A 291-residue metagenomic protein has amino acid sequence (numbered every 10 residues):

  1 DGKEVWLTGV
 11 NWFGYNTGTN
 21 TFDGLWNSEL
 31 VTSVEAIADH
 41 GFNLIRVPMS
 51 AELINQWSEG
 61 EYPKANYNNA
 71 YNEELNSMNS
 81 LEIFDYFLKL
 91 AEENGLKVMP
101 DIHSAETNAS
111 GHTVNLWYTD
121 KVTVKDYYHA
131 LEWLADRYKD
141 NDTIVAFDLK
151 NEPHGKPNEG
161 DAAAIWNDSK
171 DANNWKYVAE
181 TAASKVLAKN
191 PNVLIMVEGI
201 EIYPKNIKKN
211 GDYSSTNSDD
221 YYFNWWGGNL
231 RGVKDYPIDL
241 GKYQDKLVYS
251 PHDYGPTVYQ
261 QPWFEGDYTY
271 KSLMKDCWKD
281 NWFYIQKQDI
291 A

Functional and structural regions predicted by a protein language model:
D1-R46, W57-A70, E74: N-terminal carbohydrate-binding accessory modules
V5-W12, N43-M49, L53, K97-S104 (+4 more regions): Structural recognition of the beta-strand scaffold that forms the well-ordered cores of secreted hydrolase catalytic
G14-N16, A51-N55, E106-N108, P153 (+2 more regions): Feature marks short, surface-exposed loop/turn motifs that line or immediately flank catalytic pockets and channel
W26, Y118, K125-A146, K150-A291: Extracellular glycoside hydrolase catalytic/binding regions
A36-I37, A91, L134, I285: Generic structural signal for hydrophobic
M49-W57, L88, K97-W117: Aromatic-lined carbohydrate-binding surfaces of glycoside hydrolases
S58-E82, S110-K121: Aromatic- and acidic-residue-enriched carbohydrate-binding clefts of CAZyme catalytic domains
N79-N94: Catalytic-core regions built around general acid/base machinery
